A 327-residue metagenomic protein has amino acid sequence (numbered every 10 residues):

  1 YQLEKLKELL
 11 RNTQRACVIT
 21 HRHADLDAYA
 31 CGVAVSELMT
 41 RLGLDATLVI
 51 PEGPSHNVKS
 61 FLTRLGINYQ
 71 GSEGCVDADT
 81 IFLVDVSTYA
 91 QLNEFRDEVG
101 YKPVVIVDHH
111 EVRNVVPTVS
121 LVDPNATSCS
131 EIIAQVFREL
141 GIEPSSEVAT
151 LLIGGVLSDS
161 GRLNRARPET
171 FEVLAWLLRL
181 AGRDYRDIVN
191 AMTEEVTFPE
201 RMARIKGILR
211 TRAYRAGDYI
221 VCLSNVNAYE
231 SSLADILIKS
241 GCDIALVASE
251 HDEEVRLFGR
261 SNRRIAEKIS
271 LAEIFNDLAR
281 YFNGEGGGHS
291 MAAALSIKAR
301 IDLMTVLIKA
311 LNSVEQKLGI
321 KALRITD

Functional and structural regions predicted by a protein language model:
Y1-H23, V33-R41, N114-E254, R263 (+3 more regions): A structured phosphate/pyrophosphate-recognition subdomain
T13-V76: Anionic-ligand anchoring segments at beta-strand to alpha-helix junctions in alpha/beta enzyme folds, i.e., glycine
R15, D45-T47, D79-T80, K102-P103 (+1 more regions): Residues at the starts of beta-strands that form the adenosine-phosphate
H21-R22, E52, L65, V84-S87 (+4 more regions): Fold-independent oxyanion-binding glycine-rich loops and adjacent beta-strand/coil segments at enzyme active sites
L26-G32, A90-L92, S231: Short glycine/serine/threonine-rich phosphate/pyrophosphate-binding segments that cradle anionic phosphate groups
H56, D77-I81, R215-L223: Short, basic, glycine/proline-bearing loop/turn elements
T63-V119: Active-site cofactor/cluster-binding pocket
R256-F275: A C-terminal functional module that forms or caps the active site or interfaces directly with catalytic machinery
